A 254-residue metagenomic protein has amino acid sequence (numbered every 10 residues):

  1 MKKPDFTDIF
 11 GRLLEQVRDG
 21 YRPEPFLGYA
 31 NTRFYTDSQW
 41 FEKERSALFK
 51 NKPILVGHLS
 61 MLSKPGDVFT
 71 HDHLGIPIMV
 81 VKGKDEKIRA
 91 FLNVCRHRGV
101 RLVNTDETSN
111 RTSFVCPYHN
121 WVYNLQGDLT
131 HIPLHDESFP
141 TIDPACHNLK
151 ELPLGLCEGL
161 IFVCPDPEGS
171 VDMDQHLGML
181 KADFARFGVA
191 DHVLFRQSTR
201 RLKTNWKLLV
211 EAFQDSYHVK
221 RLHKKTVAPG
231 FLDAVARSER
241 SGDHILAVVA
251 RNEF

Functional and structural regions predicted by a protein language model:
M1-D106, P153-L156: N-terminal pre-ligand scaffold of iron-sulfur
F6, D37-F41, H147, M173 (+2 more regions): A structural signal for well-ordered alpha-helical scaffolds and beta->alpha junctions
R12-G20, L125-Q126, M179-A182: Short, flexible segments with low predicted structural confidence
T32, T36-D37, K50-N51, H58 (+9 more regions): Generic structural "secondary-structure junction" signal
Q39-R45, L149-L152, K181-G188: Intrinsically disordered, low-complexity boundary segments flanking structured domains
M61-P167, V171-M179: Rieske [2Fe-2S] iron-sulfur-binding domain
K82, K87, N93, G155-L156 (+1 more regions): C-terminal catalytic domain of Rieske-type non-heme iron oxygenases
